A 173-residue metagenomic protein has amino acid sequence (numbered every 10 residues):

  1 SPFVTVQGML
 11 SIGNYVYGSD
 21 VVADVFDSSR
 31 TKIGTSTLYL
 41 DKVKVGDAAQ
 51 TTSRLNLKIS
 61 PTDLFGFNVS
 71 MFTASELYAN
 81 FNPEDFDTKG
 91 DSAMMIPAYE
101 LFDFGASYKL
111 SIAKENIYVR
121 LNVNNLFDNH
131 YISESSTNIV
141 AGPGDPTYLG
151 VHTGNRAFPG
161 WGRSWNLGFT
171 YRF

Functional and structural regions predicted by a protein language model:
S1-N82, G168-R172: Gram-negative outer-membrane beta-barrel transporters
V4-V6, T73-N82, K109-F173: C-terminal beta-signal and adjacent terminal beta-strands/loops of Gram-negative outer-membrane beta-barrel proteins
M9, K58, L101-F104, L110: Transmembrane beta-barrel strand/turn architecture of Gram-negative outer membrane proteins
L38-V43, K89-M94, H152-A157: Extracellular loop and loop/strand-boundary signature of outer-membrane beta-barrel proteins
D47, I59, I96, S111 (+1 more regions): Generic marker of residues within folded, mature protein domains
A49-S53, A98-F102, W161-W165: Residues that define the transmembrane beta-barrel architecture of outer-membrane proteins
N82-G90: Short, surface-exposed loop/helix-turn segments at secondary-structure junctions that function as lids/hinges flanking
A93-E100, S111, I117: Short, well-ordered coil↔helix boundary/capping segments
